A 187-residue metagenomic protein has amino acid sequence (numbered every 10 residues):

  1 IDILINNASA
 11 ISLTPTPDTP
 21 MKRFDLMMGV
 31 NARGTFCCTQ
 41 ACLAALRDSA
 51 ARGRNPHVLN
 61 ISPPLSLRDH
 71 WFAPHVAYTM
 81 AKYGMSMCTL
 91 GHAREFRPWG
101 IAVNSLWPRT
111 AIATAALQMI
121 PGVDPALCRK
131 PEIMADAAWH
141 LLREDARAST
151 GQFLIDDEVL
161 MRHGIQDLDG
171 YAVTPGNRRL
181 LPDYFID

Functional and structural regions predicted by a protein language model:
D2-I3, D25, G53-I61, I101-N104: Conserved catalytic-site loops of classical short-chain dehydrogenases/reductases
N7-L13: Conserved NAD(P)H cofactor-binding loop of Rossmann-fold oxidoreductase domains
T14, D69-H70, I101, S105-I120: Short beta-loop-alpha junction of Rossmann-like oxidoreductase domains
P15-T16, P20-D25: Substrate-binding pocket helix/loop in short-chain dehydrogenase/reductase
T39-Q40, L90: A short, exposed helix-loop element centered on a Lys and neighboring polar residues
R47-P98, T110: Catalytic loop of short-chain dehydrogenase/reductase
P98, S105-L106, G122-D187: C-terminal helical subdomain
